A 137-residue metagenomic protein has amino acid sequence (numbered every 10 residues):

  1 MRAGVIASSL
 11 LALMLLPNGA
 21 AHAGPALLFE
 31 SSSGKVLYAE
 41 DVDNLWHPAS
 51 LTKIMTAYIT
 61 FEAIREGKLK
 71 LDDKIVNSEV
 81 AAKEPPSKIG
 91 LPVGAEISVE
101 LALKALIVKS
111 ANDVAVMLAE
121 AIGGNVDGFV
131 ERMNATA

Functional and structural regions predicted by a protein language model:
M1-A7: Positively charged n-region of N-terminal signal peptides that target proteins for export
A7-P17: Bacterial N-terminal signal peptides
G19-A137: Active-site-adjacent loops and short helices of periplasmic peptidoglycan-processing enzymes
